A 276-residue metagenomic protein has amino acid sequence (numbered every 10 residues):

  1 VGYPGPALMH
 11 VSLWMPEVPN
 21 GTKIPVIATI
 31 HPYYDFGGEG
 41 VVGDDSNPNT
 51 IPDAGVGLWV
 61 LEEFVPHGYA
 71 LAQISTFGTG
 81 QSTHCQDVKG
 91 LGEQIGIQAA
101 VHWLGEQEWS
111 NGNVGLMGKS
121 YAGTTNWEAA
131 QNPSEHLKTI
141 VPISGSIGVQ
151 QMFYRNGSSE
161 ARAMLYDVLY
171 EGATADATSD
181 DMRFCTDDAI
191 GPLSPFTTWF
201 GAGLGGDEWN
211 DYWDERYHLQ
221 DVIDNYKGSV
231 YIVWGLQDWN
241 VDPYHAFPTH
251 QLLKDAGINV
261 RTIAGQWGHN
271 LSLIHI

Functional and structural regions predicted by a protein language model:
V1-P19: N-terminal cap/lid segment of alpha/beta-hydrolase-fold proteins
E17-T22, C85-G92, A99-G115, S120: Gly/Ser-rich "nucleophile elbow"/oxyanion-hole loop immediately N-terminal to the catalytic nucleophile in hydrolases
T29-G105: Cap/lid segment of the alpha/beta-hydrolase catalytic domain
G38-E39, S46-T50, A54-V60, P66 (+1 more regions): Accessory cap/linker subdomain of secreted extracellular hydrolases
I232-W234: Short beta-strand/loop motif that positions the catalytic acidic residue of the alpha/beta-hydrolase fold
W239-H245: Conserved alpha/beta-hydrolase "acid-adjacent" motif
L253-N270: Catalytic histidine neighborhood in serine/cysteine hydrolases with alpha/beta-hydrolase-type architecture
I274-I276: Conserved small/polar residues in nucleotide/adenosyl-binding loops
